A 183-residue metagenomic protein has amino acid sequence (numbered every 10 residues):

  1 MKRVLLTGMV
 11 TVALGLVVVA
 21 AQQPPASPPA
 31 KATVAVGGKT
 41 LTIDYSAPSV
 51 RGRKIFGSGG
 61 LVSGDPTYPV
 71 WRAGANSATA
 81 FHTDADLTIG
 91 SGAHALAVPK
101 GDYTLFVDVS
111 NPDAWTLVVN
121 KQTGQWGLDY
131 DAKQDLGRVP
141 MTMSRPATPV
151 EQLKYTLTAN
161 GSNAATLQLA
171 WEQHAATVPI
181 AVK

Functional and structural regions predicted by a protein language model:
M1-V4: Positively charged n-region of N-terminal signal peptides that target proteins for export
L6-T7, G38: Short amphipathic alpha-helical "recognition" segments used for binding
T7-V17: Bacterial N-terminal signal peptides
V18-V19, K54: Residue-level signature of transmembrane alpha-helix interfaces in integral membrane proteins
V19-A20, G64: Residue-level detector of alpha-helical hydrophobic segments embedded in or interacting with membranes
Q22-T42: Short N-terminal segments immediately surrounding and downstream of signal-peptide cleavage
Q23-S27, L96, G101: Solvent-exposed, charged interface segments at domain starts and junctions
D44-K100, F106-K183: Extended, well-structured beta-strand/loop surface patches that form recognition or cofactor-anchoring regions within
